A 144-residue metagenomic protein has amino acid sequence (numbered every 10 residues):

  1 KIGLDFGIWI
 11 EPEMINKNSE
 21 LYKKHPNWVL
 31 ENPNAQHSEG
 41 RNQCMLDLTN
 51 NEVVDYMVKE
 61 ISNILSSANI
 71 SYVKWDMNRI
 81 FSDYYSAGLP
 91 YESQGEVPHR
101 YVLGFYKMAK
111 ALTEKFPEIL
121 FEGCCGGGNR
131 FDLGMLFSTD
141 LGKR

Functional and structural regions predicted by a protein language model:
I15, L21-R144: Active-site neighborhood of glycoside hydrolase catalytic domains
